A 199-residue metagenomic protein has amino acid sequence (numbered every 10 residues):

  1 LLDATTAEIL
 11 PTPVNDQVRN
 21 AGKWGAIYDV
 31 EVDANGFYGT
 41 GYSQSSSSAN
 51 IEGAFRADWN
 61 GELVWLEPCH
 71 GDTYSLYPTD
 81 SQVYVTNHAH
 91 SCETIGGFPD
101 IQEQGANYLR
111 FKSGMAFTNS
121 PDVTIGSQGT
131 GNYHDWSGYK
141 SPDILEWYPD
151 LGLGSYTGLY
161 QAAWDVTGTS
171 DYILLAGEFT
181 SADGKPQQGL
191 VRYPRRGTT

Functional and structural regions predicted by a protein language model:
L1-T199: Extracytoplasmic surface signature
